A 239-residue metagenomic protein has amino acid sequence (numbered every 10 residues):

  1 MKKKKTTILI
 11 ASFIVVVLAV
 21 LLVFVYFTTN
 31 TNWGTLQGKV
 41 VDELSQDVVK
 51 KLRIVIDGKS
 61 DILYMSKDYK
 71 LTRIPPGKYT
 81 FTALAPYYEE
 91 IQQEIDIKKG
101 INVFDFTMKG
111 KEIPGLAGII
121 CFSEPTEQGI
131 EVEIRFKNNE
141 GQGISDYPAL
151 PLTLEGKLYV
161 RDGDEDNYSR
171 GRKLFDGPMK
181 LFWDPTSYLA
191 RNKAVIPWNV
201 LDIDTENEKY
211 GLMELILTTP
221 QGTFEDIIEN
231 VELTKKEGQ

Functional and structural regions predicted by a protein language model:
T7-L9, L22-Y26, I97-F122, E237-Q239: Extracellular beta-sheet/turn segments enriched in Thr/Pro/Gly and aliphatic residues
T29-T31, G38-K51, K137-S145: Structural motif
D47-R73, G171-A190: Short, acidic Ser/Thr/Gly-rich low-complexity loop/linker segments typical of extracellular and cell-surface proteins
K67-K70, I91-Q93, N102-F104, N192-I196: Short strand-edge motifs at loop-to-beta-strand transitions and within beta-strands of extracellular beta-rich domains
P75-K78, G100, L150-T153, K209: A glycine-anchored, Pro-Gly-centered beta-turn/N-cap motif
T82-Q93: A short, solvent-exposed loop/turn motif at the edges and junctions of modular extracellular/periplasmic domains
E124-T153, A194-I196: Contiguous beta-strand segments within globular domains
N167-T223, I227, T234: Short, solvent-exposed, Trp/other aromatic-anchored flexible loops in extracytoplasmic proteins
